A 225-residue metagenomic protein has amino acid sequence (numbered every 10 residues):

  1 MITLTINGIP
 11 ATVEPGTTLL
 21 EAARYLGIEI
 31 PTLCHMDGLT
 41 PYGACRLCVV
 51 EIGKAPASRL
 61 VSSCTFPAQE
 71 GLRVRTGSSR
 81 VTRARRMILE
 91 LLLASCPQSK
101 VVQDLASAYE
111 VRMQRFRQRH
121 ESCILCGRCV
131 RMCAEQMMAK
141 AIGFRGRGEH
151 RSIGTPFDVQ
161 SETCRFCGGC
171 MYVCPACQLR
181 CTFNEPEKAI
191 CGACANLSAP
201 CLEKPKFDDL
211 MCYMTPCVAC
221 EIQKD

Functional and structural regions predicted by a protein language model:
M1-T3: Extreme N-terminal starter segment of soluble prokaryotic enzymes
I9-P10, Q160: A generic secondary-structure micro-motif detector that highlights 1-2 residue hydrophobic/ambivalent hotspots embedded
A11-L60, Q69-E70, R83, K224: N-terminal cofactor/phosphate-binding cores enriched in small/glycine residues, especially glycine-rich loops such as
R46, P56-D225: Fe-S ferredoxin-like electron-transfer domains and their immediately adjacent linker/connector regions across
